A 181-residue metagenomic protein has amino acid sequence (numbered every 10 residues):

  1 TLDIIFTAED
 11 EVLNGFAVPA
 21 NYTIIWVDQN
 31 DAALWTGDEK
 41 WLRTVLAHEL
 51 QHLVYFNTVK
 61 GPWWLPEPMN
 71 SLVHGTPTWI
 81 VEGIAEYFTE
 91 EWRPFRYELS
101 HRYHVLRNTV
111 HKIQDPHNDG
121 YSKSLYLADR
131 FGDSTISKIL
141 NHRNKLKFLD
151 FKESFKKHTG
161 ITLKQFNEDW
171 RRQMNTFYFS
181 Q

Functional and structural regions predicted by a protein language model:
T1, L46-L50, V54-P62, I84 (+7 more regions): Sec/Tat-exported extracytoplasmic proteins
T1-M69, D150: Juxtacatalytic substrate-recognition/specificity segment
E11-F16, R93-Y97, K145-K152: Secretory-pathway/luminal and periplasmic proteins that interact with or process carbohydrate-rich
Q29-W41, M69-G75, N108-Q114, Y126 (+1 more regions): Second-shell loop/turn segments in exported
T36-V45, G75-W79, Q114-N118, R130 (+2 more regions): Soluble non-cytosolic domains of exported or imported proteins
T58, P66-V110, K157-W170: Post-HExxH zinc-binding segment in Zn-dependent metallohydrolases
P94-R143: Long, well-structured alpha-helical subdomains associated with metal-dependent extracellular/ecto-lumenal hydrolases
N141-Q181: Beta/coil-rich, acidic/histidine-enriched accessory regions frequently appended to metallopeptidases
